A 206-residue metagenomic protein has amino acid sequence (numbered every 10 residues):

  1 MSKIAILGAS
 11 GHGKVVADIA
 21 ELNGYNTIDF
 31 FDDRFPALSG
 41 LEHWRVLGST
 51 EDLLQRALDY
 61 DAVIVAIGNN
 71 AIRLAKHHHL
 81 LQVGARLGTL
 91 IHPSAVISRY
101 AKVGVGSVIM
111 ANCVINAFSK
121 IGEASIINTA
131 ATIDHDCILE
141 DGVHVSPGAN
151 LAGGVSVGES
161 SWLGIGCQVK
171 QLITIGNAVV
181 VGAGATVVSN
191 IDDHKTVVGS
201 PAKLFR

Functional and structural regions predicted by a protein language model:
M1-L41, T50, L54-Q55: Hydrophobic, well-ordered beta-alpha structural blocks that scaffold small-molecule cofactor pockets
A9, D32-D33, G68, H92 (+1 more regions): Cofactor-binding loop segments of dinucleotide-utilizing enzymes, especially the Rossmann-like FAD- and NAD(P)+-binding
G11, A71-I72, K102: Short alpha-helical
A17-A20, A75-H79, I121-G122, D192-D193: Short amphipathic alpha-helical segments
N23-G24, L81-A85, S189: Short helix-capping segments at alpha-helix termini
I28, D61, E159: Conserved acidic residues
A37-V96: Phosphate-bearing ligand-interacting subdomains that bind or position ATP/ADP/UDP/GDP/NAD(P) or nucleotide-linked
L90-F205: Structural signal for interior beta-strand "rungs" in well-ordered beta-sheet cores of soluble enzyme domains
